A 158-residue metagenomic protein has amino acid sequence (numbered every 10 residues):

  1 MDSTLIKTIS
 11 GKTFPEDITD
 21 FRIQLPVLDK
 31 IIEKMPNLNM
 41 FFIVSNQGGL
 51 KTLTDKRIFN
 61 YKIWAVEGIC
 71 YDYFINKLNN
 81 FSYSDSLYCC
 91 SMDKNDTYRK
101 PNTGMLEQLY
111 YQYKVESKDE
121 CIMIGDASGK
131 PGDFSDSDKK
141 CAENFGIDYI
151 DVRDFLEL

Functional and structural regions predicted by a protein language model:
M1, S45, I124-G125: Active-site flanking residues adjacent to catalytic metal/cofactor-binding acidic residues
M1-F42: Active-site neighborhood of HAD-like aspartate-dependent phosphohydrolases
T4-I6, G49-K51, S128-K130: Short acidic, S/G/P-rich loop/turn micro-motifs used as interaction or catalytic elements
K12-T19, T52-I69, D96-R99, G129-D136: Short, flexible/disordered intra-domain loops and linkers
L28-F74, S84-N95: Substrate-recognition element of Asp-dependent hydrolases with the DxDx(T/V) motif
K94-K100, G104, F155-L158: A short acidic, often aromatic-flanked loop/helix-cap motif at beta-alpha or helix-coil junctions that lines enzyme
P101-D136: Conserved Lys-Pro-Asp/Glu-containing loop-to-beta segment of HAD-superfamily phosphomonoesterases, centered on
I122-L158: Acidic, Mg2+-coordinating phosphoryl-transfer loop and its flanking beta/alpha structural elements, shared across
